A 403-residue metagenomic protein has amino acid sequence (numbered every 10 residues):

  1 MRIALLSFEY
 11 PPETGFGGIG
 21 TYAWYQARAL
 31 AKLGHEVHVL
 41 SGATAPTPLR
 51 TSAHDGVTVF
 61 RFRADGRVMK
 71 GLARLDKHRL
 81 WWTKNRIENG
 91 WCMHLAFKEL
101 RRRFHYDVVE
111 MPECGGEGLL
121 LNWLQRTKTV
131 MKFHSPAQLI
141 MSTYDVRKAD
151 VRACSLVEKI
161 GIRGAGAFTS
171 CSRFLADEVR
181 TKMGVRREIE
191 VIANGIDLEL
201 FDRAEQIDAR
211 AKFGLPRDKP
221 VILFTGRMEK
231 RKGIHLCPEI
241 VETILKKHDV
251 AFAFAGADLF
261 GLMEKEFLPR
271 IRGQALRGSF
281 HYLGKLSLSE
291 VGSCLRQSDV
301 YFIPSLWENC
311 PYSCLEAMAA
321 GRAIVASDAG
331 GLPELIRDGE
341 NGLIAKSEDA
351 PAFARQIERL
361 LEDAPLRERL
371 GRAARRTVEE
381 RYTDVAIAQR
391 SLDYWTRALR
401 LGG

Functional and structural regions predicted by a protein language model:
W91-C92, L139-I160, D177, A204: Nucleotide-sugar donor phosphate/pyrophosphate-binding loop at the beta->alpha transition of glycosyltransferases
F174, G195: Carbohydrate-associated surface elements
I196, T225, A251-L268: Glycosyltransferase donor-sugar binding loop
D202-L215, F267: A short helix/loop element that forms part of the nucleotide-sugar donor recognition site in Leloir-type
K265-S289: Nucleotide-activated donor-binding/catalytic signature segment of Leloir-type glycosyltransferases, i.e., the conserved
L306: Aromatic "clamp/platform" in nucleotide-sugar-dependent glycosyltransferases that forms part of the donor/acceptor
A323-A326: Short hydrophobic beta-strand element within catalytic cores of glycosyltransferases and related nucleotide-activated
D338-G339, L343-A350, R359-P365: Conserved acidic donor-binding segment of nucleotide-sugar-dependent glycosyltransferases
